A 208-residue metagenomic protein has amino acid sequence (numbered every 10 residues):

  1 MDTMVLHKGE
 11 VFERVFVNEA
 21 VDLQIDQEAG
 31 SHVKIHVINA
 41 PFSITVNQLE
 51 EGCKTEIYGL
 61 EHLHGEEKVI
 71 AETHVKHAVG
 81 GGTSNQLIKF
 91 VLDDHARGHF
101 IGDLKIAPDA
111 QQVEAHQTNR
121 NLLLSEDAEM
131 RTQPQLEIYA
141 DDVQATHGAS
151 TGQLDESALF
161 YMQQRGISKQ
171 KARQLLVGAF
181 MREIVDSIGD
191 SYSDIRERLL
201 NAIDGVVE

Functional and structural regions predicted by a protein language model:
M1-F160, Q164-I167, E183, D190-E208: Conserved beta-strand/loop scaffold segments within soluble protein domains that form the structured core and edges
C53, A172-R173: Small-residue helix-packing motif on alpha-helices
I167-Q170, V177: Hydrophobic alpha-helix feature that most strongly marks membrane-spanning transmembrane helices and their immediate
Q174, S187-I188: Short conserved catalytic/interaction loops centered on acidic-Pro-aromatic/His motifs
Q174-R182: Small/polar glycine-rich anion-binding or flexible loop at a beta-alpha turn
